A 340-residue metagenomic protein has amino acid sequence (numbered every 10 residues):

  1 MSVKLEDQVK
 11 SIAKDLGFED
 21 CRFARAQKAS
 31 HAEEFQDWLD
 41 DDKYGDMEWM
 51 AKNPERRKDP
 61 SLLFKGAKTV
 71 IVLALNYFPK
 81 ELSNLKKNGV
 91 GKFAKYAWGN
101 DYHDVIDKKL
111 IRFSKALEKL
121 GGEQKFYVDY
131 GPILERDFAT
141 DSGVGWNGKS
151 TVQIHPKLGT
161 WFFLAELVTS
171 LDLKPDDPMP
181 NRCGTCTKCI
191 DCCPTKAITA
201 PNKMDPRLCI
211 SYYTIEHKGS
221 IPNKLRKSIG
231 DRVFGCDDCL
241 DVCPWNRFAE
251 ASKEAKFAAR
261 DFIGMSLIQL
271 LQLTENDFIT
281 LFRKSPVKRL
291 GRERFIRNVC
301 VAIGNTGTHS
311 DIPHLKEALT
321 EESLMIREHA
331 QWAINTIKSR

Functional and structural regions predicted by a protein language model:
M1-R182, I221, G230: Auxiliary alpha/beta "docking" domains used to position bulky ligands
S170-L173, D177, M204-H217: A short, charged helix-loop
K188-Y212, R232-K256, H314: Iron-sulfur cluster-binding cysteine motifs and their immediate structural context in ferredoxin-like electron-transfer
R260-E293, C300: Alpha-helical adaptor scaffolds
I279-L281, T308-T320, R340: Amphipathic alpha-helical scaffolding segments comprising HEAT/armadillo-like alpha-solenoid repeats
K288-L290, E317-I326: Short coil turns that connect the paired helices of HEAT/ARM alpha-solenoid repeats
I296-G307, E328-S339: Structural detector for internal amphipathic alpha-helices that build alpha-solenoid repeat scaffolds
